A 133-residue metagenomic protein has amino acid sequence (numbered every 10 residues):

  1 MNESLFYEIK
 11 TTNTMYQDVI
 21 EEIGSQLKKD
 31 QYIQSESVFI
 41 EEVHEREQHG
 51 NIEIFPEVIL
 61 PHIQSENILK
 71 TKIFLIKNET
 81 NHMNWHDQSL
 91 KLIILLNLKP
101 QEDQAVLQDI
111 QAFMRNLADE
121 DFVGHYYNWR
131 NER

Functional and structural regions predicted by a protein language model:
M1-R133: Cytosolic covalent-transfer regions centered on His/Cys nucleophiles that carry phosphoryl or persulfide groups
